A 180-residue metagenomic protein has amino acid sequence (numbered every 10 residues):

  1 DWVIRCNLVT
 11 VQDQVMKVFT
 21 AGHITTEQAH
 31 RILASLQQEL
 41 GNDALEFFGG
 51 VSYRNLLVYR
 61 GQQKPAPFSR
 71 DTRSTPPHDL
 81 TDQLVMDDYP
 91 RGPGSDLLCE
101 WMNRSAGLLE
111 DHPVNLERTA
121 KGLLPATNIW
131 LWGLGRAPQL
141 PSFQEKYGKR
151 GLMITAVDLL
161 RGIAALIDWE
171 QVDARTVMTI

Functional and structural regions predicted by a protein language model:
D1-I180: Feature captures the catalytic ectodomains and active-site-proximal regions of enzymes that hydrolyze or transfer
